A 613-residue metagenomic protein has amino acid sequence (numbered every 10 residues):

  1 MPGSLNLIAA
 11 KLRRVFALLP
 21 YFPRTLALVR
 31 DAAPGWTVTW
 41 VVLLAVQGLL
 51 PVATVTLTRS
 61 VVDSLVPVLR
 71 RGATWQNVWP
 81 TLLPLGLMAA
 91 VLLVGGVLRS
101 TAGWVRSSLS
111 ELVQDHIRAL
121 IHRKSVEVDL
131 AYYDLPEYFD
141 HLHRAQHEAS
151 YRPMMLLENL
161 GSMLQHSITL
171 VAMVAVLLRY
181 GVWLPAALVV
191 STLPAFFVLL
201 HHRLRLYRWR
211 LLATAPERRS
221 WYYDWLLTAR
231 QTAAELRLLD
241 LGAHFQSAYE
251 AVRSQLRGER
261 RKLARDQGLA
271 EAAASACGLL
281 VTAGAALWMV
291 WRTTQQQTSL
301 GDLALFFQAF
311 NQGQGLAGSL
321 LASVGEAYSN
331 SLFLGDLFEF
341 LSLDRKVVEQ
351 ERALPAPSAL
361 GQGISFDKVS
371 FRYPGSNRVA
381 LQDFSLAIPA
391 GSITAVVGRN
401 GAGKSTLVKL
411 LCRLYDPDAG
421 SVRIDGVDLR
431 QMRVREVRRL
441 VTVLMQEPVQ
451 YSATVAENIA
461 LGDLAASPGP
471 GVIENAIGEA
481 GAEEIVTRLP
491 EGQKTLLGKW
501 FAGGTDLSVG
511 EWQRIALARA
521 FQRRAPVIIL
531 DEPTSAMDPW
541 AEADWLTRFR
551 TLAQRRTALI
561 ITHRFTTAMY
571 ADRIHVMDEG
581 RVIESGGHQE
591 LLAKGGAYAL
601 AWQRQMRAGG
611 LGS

Functional and structural regions predicted by a protein language model:
M1-P23, E111-M154, P216-E259, S331-D344 (+1 more regions): Extended non-transmembrane interhelical loops and adjacent amphipathic helices of multipass membrane proteins
M1-P51, L69-P84, A102-R106, R123 (+5 more regions): Membrane-integrated ABC transporters
F22, V55-V62, R118-H122, L135 (+14 more regions): Alpha-helical transmembrane segments of polytopic integral membrane proteins, especially the permease/helical cores
D31-P34, Q146-L156, R208, L212-A215 (+9 more regions): An intracellular "coupling" helix at the cytosolic face of ABC transporter transmembrane type-1 domains
V38-L98, V174-L206, L280-F307: Transmembrane helix-loop-helix hairpins at lipid-water interfaces of multipass membrane proteins, especially the type-1
L130, L343-K346, E479-V486: Hydrophobic patch in the ABC ATPase nucleotide-binding domain
L241, A285, L303-L343: Cytosolic ends of transmembrane helices, especially the final helix of ABC transmembrane type-1 domains
P355-S613: ABC-type nucleotide-binding domain
